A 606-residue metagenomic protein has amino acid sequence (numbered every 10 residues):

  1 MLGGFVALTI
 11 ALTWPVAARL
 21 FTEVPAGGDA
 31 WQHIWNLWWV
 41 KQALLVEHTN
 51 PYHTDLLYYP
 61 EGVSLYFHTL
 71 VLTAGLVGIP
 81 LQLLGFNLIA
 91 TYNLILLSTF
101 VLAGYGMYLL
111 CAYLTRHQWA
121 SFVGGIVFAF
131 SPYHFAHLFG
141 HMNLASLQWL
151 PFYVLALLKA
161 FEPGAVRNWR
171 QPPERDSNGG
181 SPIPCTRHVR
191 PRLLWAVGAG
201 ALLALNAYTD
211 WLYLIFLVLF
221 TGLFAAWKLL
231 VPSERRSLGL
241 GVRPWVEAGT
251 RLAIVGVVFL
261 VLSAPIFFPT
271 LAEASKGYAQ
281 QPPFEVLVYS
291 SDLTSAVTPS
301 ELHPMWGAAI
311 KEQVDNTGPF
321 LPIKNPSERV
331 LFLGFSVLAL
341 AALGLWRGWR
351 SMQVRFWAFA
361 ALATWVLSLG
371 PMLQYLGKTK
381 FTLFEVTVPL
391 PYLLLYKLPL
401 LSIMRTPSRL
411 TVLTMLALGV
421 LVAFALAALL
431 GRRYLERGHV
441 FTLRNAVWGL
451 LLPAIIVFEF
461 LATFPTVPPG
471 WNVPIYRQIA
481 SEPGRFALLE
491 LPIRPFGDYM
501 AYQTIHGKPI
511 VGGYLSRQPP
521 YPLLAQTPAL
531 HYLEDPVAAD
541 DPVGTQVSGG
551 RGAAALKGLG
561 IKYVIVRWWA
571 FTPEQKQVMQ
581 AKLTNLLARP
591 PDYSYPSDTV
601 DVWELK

Functional and structural regions predicted by a protein language model:
M1-G28, W35, W39-Q42, V257-A274 (+1 more regions): Transmembrane signal-anchor helices characteristic of membrane glycosylation enzymes that use polyprenol
M1-V6, A201-L202, G241-F268, P283-V288 (+2 more regions): Hydrophobic alpha-helical membrane-interfacial segments at the cytosolic entry of transmembrane helices
F5, A11, L94-G164, P191-L230 (+2 more regions): Membrane-embedded helix bundles of polyisoprenyl
T9-A103, A129-L147, L287-K324, Y375 (+1 more regions): Membrane-interface coil-to-helix junctions
Y105-L109, Y113, F152-A160, T221-L229 (+5 more regions): Transmembrane alpha-helices and membrane-interface helical segments of multi-pass integral membrane enzymes
H137-L144, E285, P319-F320, K324-R329 (+5 more regions): Membrane-helix boundary/interfacial segments in multi-pass membrane proteins
H188-V189, S233-A253, A341-T387, L435-A446: Membrane-interface helix-loop-helix junctions at transmembrane boundaries of multi-pass membrane enzymes, predominantly
S275, P282, V286-L287, K311 (+2 more regions): Extracytoplasmic
